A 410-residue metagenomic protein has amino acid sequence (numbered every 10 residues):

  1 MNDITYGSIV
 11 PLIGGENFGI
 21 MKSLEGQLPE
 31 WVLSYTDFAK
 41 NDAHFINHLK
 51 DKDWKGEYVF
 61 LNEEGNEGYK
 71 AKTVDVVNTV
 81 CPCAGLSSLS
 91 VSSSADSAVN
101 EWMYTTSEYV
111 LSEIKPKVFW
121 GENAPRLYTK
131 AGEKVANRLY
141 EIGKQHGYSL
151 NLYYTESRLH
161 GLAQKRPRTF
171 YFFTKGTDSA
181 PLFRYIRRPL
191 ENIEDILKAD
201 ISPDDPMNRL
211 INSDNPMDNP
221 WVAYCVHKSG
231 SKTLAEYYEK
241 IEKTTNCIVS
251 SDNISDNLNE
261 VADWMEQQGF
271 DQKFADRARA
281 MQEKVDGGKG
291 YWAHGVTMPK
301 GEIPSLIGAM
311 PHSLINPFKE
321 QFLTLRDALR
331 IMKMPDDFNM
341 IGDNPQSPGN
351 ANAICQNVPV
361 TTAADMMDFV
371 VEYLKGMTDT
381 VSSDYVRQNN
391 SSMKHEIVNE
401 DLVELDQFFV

Functional and structural regions predicted by a protein language model:
N2-K115, A124-T129, K134: Core alpha/beta nucleotide-donor-binding catalytic domains of modification enzymes
D3, R166-R168, I303: Extracellular structured ligand-interaction cores
I9, R158, T174, I307-A309 (+1 more regions): Structured loops at beta-to-helix junctions and adjacent beta-edge loops in soluble globular domains
G68-V74, L86-V296: Class I S-adenosyl-L-methionine
T79, G121, G308: Redox-cofactor binding/interface segments in oxidoreductases and associated redox assembly factors
V80, K175-S179, H312, D337: Short loop/turn segments at secondary-structure transitions that flank enzyme active sites
L234-V410: C-terminal target-recognition/interaction regions appended to catalytic cores
